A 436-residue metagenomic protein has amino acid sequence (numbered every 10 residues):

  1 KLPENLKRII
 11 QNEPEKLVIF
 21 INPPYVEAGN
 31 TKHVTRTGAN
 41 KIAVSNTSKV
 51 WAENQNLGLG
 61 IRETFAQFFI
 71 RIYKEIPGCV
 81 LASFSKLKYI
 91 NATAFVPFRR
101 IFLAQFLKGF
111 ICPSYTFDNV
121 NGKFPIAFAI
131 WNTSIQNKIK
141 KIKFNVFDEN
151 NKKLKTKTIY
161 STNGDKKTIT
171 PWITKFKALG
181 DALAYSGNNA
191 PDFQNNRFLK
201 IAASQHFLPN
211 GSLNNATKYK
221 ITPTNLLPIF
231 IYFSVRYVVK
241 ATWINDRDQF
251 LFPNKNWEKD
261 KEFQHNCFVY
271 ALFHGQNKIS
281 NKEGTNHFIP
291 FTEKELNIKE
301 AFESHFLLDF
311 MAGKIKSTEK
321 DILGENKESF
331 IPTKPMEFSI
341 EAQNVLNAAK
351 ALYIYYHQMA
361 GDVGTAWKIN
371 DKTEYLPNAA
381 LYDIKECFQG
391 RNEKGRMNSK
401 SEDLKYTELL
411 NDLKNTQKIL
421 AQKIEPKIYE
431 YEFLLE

Functional and structural regions predicted by a protein language model:
L2-S83, Y89-V96: SAM-dependent methyltransferase catalytic-core segment centered on the flexible catalytic loop and adjoining short
F68-R71, A94-F102, F124-I130: Alpha-helical scaffold elements adjacent to nucleotide-binding pockets in ATP/GTP-utilizing enzyme cores
Y73-V80, A104-L107, T133-K138: Secondary-structure boundary elements
F84-L87, S114-T116: Acidic carboxylate-rich catalytic motifs and surrounding loops in phosphoryl-/glycosyl-chemistry enzymes
N91, D118-N121: Short glycine/serine/proline-enriched coil/turn segments at secondary-structure junctions
F106-F117: Conserved S-adenosyl-L-methionine
K123-D192: Flexible, glycine-/basic-rich loop-and-beta segments that form/coincide with the SAM-dependent methyltransferase
F198-E436: C-terminal target-recognition/interaction regions appended to catalytic cores
